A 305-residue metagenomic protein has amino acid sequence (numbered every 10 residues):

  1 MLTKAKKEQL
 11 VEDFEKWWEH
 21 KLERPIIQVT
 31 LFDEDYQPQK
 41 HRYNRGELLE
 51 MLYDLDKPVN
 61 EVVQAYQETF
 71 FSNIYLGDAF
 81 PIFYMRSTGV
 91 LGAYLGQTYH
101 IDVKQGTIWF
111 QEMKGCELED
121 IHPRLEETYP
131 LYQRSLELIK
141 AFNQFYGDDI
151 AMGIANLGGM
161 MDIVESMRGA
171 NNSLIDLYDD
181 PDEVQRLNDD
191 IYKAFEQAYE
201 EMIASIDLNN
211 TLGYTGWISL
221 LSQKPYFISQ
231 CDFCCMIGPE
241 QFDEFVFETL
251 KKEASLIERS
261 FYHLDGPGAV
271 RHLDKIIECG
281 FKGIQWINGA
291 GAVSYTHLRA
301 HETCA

Functional and structural regions predicted by a protein language model:
M1-Q105, I150-M152, R186, Q197-E200 (+1 more regions): N-terminal basic, low-complexity leaders that serve as flexible interaction/assembly modules and, when applicable, as
F32-D33, A155-R168, W217-I218, P267 (+1 more regions): Short glycine-enriched loops at secondary-structure junctions
F70, F142, F195, V246 (+1 more regions): Conserved, mostly hydrophobic/aromatic
A93-D207, G238-Q241: Active-site-proximal, glycine-rich beta->alpha crossover segments in alpha/beta enzymes that shape flexible
A194-D243, L250: Active-site cradle of extracellular carbohydrate-active enzymes
E278-G283: Glycine-enriched alpha-helix->loop->beta-strand junction motifs that scaffold or abut catalytic
A292-Y295: Active-site-adjacent beta->alpha loops and helix N-cap segments on the catalytic face of soluble alpha/beta enzymes
H297-A305: Single conserved hydrophobic/aromatic residue that forms the stacking wall/gate of nucleotide- or nucleobase-binding
